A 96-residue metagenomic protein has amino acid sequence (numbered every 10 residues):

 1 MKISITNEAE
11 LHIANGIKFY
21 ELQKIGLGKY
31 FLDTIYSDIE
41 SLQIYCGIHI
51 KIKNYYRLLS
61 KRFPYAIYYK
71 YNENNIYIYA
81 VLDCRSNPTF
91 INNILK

Functional and structural regions predicted by a protein language model:
K2-Y55, N72, P88: Basic, Lys/Arg-enriched alpha-helical interface segments
E8, F63, D83-S86: Residues that form or immediately flank small-molecule/cofactor binding pockets and catalytic motifs
K53, R62-P64: Short connector loops at helix/strand junctions that flank enzyme active sites, especially segments positioning acidic
R57-L59: A beta-hairpin/wing motif
A66-Y68: Short, surface-exposed charged micro-motifs
K70-K96: Enriched for short, Lys/Arg-rich terminal
